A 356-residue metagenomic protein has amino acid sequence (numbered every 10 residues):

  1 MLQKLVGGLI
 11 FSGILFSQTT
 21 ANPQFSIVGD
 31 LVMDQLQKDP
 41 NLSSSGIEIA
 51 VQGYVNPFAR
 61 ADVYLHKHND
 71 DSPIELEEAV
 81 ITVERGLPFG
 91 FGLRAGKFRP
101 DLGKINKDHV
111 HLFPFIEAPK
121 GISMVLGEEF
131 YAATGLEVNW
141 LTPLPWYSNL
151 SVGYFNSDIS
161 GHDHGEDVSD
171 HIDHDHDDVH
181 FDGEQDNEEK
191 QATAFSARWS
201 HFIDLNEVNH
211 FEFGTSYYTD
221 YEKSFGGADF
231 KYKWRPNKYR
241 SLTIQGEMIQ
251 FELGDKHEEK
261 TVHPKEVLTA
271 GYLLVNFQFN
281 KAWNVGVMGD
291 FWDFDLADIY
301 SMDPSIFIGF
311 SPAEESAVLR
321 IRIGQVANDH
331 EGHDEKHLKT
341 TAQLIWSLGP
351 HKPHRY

Functional and structural regions predicted by a protein language model:
T19-S160, Q191-S196, S200-E207, S224 (+2 more regions): Outer membrane beta-barrel
T20, N206-D295, M302: Detector for outer-membrane/organellar transmembrane beta-barrel domains, recognizing the amphipathic beta-strand
Q24-D30, D62-H66, R94-F98, S151-F155 (+5 more regions): Transmembrane beta-strands of outer-membrane beta-barrel proteins
V32-L36, H66-D70, P100-L102, K120-G121 (+8 more regions): Sequence/structural signature of outer-membrane beta-barrel proteins
L36-N41, L65-L76, E128-F130, E189-Q191 (+4 more regions): Solvent-exposed loop/turn segments connecting transmembrane beta-strands in outer-membrane beta-barrel proteins
G46-E48, E78-V80, G135-E137, S196-R198 (+6 more regions): Membrane-embedded beta-strand positions in outer-membrane beta-barrel channels/transporters
S160-K223: Loop-centered beta-sheet repeat module
I308-P312, A317, K336-Y356: Outer-membrane beta-barrel "beta-signal"
